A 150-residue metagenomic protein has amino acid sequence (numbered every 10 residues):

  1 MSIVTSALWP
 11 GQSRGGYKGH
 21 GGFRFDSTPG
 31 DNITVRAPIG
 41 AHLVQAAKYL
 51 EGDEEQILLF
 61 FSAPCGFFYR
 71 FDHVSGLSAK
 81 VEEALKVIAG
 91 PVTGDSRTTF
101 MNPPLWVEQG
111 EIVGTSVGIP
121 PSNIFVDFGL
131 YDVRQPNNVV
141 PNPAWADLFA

Functional and structural regions predicted by a protein language model:
M1-H20, P38, S62, G66-F68 (+3 more regions): Long, low-complexity intrinsically disordered regions enriched in Ser/Thr/Pro/Gly
M1-L58, S62-C65, P103-I112: Surface-exposed, glycine-biased beta-strand/turn segments
V4, V35, V44, V74 (+9 more regions): Extended aliphatic helical segments
S27-P29, S75, D132: Non-catalytic surface loops within mature trypsin-like serine protease
P38-M101, D127: Zn2+-dependent peptidoglycan hydrolase active-site motif and core
G52-S62, D95-A150: Conserved, short, structured surface segments that act as functional micro-motifs
